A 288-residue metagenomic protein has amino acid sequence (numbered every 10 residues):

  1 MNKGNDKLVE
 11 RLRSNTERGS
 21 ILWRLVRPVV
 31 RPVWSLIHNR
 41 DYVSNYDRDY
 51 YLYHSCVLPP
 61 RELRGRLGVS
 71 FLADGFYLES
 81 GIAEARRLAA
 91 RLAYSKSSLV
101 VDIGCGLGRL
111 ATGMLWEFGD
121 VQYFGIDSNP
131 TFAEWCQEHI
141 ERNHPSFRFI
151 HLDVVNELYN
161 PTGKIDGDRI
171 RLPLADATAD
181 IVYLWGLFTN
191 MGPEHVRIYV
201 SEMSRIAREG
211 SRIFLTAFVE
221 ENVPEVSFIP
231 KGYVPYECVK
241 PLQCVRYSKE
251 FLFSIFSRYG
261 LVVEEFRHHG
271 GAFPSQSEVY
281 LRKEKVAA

Functional and structural regions predicted by a protein language model:
N2-R91, K96, L107-M114, Q122-R171 (+2 more regions): Class I (Rossmann-like) S-adenosyl-L-methionine-dependent methyltransferase catalytic domain, capturing the SAM-binding
G104: Conserved S-adenosyl-L-methionine
Y183: A conserved beta-strand element that flanks and buttresses the S-adenosyl-L-methionine
G186-L187: Short catalytic micro-motifs in class I SAM-dependent methyltransferases
G192-P193: Helix-capping/helix-break motifs at membrane-protein junctions, especially on the cytosolic side just before or after
R197-E209: A short glycine-rich, Lys/Arg-flanked "PGG" loop and its adjoining helix->strand segment in the class I
